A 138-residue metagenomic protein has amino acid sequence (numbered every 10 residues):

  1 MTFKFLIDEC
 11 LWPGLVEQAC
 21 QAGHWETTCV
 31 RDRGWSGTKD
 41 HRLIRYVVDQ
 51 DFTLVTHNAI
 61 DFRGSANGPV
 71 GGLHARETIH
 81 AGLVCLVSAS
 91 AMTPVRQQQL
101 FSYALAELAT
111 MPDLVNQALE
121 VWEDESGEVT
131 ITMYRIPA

Functional and structural regions predicted by a protein language model:
T2-K4: Extreme N-terminal starter segment of soluble prokaryotic enzymes
I7-E9, T56-H57, L86: Short His-Asn-centered micro-motif
I7-Q50: N-terminal first-folded block
C29, V84-V87, E120-V121: Structural signal for conserved beta-strand scaffold positions within catalytic alpha/beta enzyme cores
W35-G37, S90-P94, G127: A short acidic, often aromatic-flanked loop/helix-cap motif at beta-alpha or helix-coil junctions that lines enzyme
V47-G68: Acidic, metal-binding active-site segment of PIN/NYN-like and related structure-specific nucleases
F62-Y103: Mid-chain, well-packed structural core segment of small domains
E107-A138: Charged phosphate-binding loop/patch that engages nucleotide di/tri-phosphates or the phosphate backbone of nucleic
